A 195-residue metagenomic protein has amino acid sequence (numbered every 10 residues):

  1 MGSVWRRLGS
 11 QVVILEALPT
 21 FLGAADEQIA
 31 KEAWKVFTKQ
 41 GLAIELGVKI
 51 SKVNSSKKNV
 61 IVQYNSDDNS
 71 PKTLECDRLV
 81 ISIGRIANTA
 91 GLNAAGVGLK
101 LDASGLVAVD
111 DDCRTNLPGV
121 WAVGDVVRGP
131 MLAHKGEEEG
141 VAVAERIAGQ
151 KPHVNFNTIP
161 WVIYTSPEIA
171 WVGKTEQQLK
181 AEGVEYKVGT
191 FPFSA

Functional and structural regions predicted by a protein language model:
M1-K72, G129-E137, E145-Q178: Rossmann-like dinucleotide-binding cores of NAD(P)H-dependent redox enzymes
Q11, A43, K100, E185-K187: Conserved beta-strand segments of alpha/beta enzyme cores
V13-L15, E45, V80, W121 (+1 more regions): Hydrophobic/aromatic beta-strand patches that form the interior of the parallel beta-sheet core in alpha/beta enzyme
P19, R78-R85, D125, P160-E168 (+1 more regions): Glycine-rich beta-alpha junction loops
L46-V48, A103, T190: Short loop/edge segments at beta-strand edges and connector loops that shape dinucleotide/nucleotide cofactor-binding
N59-N65, L99-A108, S194: Short gly/ser/thr-rich secondary-structure transition/capping motifs
T73-A148, H153: FAD-site-proximal beta/loop scaffold in flavoenzymes
K180-A195: Cytosolic Rossmann-like ligand/nucleotide-binding regulatory domains
